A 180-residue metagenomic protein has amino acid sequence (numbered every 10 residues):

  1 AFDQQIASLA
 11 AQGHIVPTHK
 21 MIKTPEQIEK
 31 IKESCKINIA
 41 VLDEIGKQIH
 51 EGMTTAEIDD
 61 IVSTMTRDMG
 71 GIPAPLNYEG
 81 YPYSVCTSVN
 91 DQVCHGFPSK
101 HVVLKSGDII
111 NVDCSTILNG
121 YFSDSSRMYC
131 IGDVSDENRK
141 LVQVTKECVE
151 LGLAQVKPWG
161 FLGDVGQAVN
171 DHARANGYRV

Functional and structural regions predicted by a protein language model:
A1-V180: Active-site neighborhoods and metal-handling regions in enzymes and metal-associated proteins
